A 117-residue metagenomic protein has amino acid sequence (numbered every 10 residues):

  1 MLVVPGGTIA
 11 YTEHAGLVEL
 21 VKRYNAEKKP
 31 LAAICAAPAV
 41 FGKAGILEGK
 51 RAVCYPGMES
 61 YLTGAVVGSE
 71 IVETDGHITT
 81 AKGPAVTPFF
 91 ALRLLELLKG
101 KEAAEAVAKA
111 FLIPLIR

Functional and structural regions predicted by a protein language model:
M1-R117: Active-site-adjacent pocket-lining segments in enzyme domains
